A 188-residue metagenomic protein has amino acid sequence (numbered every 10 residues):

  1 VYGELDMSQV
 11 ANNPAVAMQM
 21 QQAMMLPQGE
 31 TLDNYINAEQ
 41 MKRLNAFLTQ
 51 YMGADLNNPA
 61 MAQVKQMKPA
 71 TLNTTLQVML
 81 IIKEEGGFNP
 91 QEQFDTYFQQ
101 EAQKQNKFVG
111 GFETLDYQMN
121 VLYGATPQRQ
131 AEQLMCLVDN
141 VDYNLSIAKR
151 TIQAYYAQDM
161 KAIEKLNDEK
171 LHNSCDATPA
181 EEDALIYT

Functional and structural regions predicted by a protein language model:
V1-L185: Structured, acidic catalytic/metal-binding patches in enzyme active sites
T188: Catalytic-pocket segment enriched in acidic/His residues
